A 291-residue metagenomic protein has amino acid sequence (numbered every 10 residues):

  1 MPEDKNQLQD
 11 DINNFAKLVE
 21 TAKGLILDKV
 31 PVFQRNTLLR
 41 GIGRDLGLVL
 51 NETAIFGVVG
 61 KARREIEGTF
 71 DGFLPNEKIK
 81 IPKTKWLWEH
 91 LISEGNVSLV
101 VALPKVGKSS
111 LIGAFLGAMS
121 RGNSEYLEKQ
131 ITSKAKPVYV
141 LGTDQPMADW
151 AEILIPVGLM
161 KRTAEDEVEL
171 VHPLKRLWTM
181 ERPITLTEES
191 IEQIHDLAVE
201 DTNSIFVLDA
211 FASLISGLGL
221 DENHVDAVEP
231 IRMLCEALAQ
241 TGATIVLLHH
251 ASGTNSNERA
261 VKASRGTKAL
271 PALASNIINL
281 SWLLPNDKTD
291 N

Functional and structural regions predicted by a protein language model:
M1-E67: Short, small/acidic-rich helices and loops at N termini and domain boundaries of DNA replication/processing enzymes
M1-Q7, N36, V199-T202, E236 (+2 more regions): C-terminal regions of RecA-like/P-loop NTPase motor modules
A16-K23, G113, G117, R121 (+2 more regions): Amphipathic, non-transmembrane alpha-helical secondary structure
L46, M119, N123, L154-K161 (+6 more regions): Conserved NTP-handling cores and scaffolds of large molecular machines
K61-V157: The Walker A/P-loop phosphate-binding site
K78-K85, E188-E189, E258-V261: Short gly/ser/thr-rich secondary-structure transition/capping motifs
L99-V100, K105, S109-S110, Y139 (+1 more regions): Phosphate-binding/switch region of NTP-binding enzymes
T132-L220, E229, E236: Conserved inter-motif catalytic segment of the P-loop NTP-binding fold
